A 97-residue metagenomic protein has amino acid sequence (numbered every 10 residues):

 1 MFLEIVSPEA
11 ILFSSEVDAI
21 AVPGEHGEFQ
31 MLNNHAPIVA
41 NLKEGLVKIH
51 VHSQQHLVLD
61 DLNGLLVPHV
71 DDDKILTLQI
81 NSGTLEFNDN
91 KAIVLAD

Functional and structural regions predicted by a protein language model:
F2-D97: Compact, glycine-rich, soluble single-domain proteins
